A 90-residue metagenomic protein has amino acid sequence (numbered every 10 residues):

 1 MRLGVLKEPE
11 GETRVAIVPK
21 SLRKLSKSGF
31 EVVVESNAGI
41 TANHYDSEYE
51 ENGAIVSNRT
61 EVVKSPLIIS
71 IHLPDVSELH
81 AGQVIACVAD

Functional and structural regions predicted by a protein language model:
R2-D90: An N-terminal-biased, well-structured beta-alpha scaffold segment characteristic of Rossmann-like dinucleotide-binding
